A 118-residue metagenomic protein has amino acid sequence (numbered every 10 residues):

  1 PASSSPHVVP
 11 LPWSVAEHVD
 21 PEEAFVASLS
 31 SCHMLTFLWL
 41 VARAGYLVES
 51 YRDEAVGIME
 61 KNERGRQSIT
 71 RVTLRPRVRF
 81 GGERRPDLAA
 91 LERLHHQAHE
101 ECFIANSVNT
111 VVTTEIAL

Functional and structural regions predicted by a protein language model:
P1-A27, M34-L118: Extended beta-strand/beta-hairpin segments
